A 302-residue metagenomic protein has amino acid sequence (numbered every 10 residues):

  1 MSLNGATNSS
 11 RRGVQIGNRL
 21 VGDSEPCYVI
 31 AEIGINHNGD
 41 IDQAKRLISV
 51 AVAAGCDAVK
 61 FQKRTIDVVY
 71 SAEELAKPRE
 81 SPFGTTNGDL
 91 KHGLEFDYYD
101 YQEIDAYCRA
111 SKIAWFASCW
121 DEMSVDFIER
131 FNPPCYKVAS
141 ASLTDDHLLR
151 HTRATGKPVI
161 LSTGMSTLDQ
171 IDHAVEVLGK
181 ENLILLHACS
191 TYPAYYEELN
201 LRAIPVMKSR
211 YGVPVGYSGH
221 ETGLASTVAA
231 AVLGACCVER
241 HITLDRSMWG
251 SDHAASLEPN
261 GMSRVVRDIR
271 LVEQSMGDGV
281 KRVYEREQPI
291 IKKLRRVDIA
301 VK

Functional and structural regions predicted by a protein language model:
S2-K302: Catalytic cores and adjacent flexible loops of soluble metabolic enzymes that perform enolate/carbanion chemistry on
